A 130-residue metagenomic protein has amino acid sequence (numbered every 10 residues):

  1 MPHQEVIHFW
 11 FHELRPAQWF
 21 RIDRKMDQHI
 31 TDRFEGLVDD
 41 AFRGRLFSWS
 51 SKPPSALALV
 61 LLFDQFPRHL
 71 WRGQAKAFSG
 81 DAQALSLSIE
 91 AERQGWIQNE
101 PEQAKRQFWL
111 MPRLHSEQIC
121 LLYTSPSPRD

Functional and structural regions predicted by a protein language model:
H3-L57, A75-K76: Metal- and O2-centered redox machinery and metal/ROS homeostasis
V6, W10, L61, R106-L110: Short alpha-helical scaffolding segments that buttress acidic/His motifs in well-ordered protein cores
T31, E35, D81-I89, S125: Hydrophobic core segments within long, regular secondary-structure runs in both alpha- and beta-rich folds
K52-V60, S86, E102-Q107: Alpha-helical scaffolds flanking conserved acidic
F63-R68: Short, charged/polar surface micro-motifs in flexible loops or helix N-caps
H69-N99: Helix-adjacent hinge/juxtasegments
Q94-C120: Cyclin-like alpha-helical protein-protein interaction core
Y123-D130: Conserved small/polar residues in nucleotide/adenosyl-binding loops
